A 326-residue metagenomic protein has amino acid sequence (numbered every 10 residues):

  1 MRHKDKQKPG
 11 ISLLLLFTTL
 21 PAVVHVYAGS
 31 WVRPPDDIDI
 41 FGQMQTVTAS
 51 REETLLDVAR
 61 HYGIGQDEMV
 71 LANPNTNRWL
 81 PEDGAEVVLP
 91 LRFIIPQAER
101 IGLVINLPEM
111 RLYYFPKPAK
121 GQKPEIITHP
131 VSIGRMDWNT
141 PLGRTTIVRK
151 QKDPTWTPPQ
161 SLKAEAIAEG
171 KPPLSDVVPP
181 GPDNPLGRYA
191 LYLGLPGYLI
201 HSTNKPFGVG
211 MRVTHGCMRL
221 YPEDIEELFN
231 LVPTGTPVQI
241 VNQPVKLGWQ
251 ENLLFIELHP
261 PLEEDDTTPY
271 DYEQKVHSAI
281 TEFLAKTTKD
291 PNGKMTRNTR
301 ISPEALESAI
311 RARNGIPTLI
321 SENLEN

Functional and structural regions predicted by a protein language model:
R2-L13: Bacterial N-terminal signal peptides that target proteins for export
S12-A22: Bacterial N-terminal signal peptides
V23-S30: Sec/Tat signal peptide C-region and signal peptidase I cleavage site
S30-G63: Primarily a LysM-type cell-wall glycan-binding module
S50-L80, K123-I126: LysM (lysin motif) carbohydrate-binding repeats in extracellular/periplasmic proteins that recognize
E52, E82-V87, G235-V238: Loop/turn positions that initiate beta-strands
F93-N204, N230, L258-H259, E264-N326: Gly/Pro-biased beta-strand-loop elements
G187, L193-V245: Flexible, glycine-rich surface segments
